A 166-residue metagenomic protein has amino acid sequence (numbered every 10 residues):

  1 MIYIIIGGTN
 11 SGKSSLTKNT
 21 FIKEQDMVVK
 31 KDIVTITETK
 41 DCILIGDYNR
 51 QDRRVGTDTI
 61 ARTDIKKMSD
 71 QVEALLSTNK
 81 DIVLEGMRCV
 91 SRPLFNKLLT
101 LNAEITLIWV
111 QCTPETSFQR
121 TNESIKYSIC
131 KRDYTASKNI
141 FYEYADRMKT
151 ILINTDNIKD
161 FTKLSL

Functional and structural regions predicted by a protein language model:
I5: Hydrophobic anchor at the beta1->P-loop junction of P-loop NTPases
G8: P-loop (Walker A) phosphate-binding loop of NTP-binding proteins
S11: ATP-binding Walker
S14-D26: A conserved segment at the C-terminal end of the G1
K23-T39: Switch I (effector-binding) loop of TRAFAC-class P-loop GTPase G-domains
I36-R88: Conserved nucleotide-sensing/catalytic segment adjacent to the nucleotide-binding pocket in NTP-handling enzymes
G86, L101-T121: Conserved phosphate-donor/acceptor-positioning beta-strand/loop module used by diverse small-molecule
K126-K163: Small-molecule kinase domains that catalyze NTP-dependent phosphoryl transfer to phosphate-bearing small molecules
